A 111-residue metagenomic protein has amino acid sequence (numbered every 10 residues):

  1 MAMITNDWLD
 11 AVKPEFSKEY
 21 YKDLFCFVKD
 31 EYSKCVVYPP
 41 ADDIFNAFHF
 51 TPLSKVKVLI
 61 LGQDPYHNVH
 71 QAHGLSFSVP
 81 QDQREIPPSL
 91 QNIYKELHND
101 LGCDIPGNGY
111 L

Functional and structural regions predicted by a protein language model:
M1-K13: Generic N-terminal amphipathic, Lys/Arg-enriched alpha-helix
P14-L111: A polyanion-binding, active-site-adjacent surface
